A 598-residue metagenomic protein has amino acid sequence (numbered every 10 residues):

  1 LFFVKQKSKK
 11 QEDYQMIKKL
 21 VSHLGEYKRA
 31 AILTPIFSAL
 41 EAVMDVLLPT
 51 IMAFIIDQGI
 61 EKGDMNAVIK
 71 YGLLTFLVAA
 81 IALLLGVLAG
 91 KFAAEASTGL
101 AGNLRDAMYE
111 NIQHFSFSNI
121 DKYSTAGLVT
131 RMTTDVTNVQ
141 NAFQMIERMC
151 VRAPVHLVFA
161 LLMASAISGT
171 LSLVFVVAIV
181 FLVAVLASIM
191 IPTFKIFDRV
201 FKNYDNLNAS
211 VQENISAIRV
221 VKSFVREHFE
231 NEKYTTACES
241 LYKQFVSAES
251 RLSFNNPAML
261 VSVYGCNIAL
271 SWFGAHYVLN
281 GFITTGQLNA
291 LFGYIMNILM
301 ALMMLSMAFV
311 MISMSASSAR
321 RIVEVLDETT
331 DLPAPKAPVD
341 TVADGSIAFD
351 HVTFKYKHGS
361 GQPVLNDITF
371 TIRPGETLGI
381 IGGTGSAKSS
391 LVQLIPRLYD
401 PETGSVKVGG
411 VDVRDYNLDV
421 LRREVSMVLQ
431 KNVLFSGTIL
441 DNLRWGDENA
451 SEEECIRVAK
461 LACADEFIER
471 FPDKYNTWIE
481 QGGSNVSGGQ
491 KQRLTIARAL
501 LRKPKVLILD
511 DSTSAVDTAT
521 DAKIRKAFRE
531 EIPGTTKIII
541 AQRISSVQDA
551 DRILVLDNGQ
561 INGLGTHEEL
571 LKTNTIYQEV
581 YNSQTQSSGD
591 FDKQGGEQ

Functional and structural regions predicted by a protein language model:
L1-Q11, A31-L88, F92, S165-T170 (+1 more regions): Transmembrane helix-loop-helix hairpins at lipid-water interfaces of multipass membrane proteins, especially the type-1
F2-K5, E12, T341-Q598: ABC-type nucleotide-binding domain
D13, I36-F37, M44-D57, V78-T125 (+13 more regions): Juxtamembrane helix-loop junctions of ABC transporter transmembrane domains
D13-E26, L128: A short amphipathic helical element positioned immediately N-terminal to and/or at the very start of a transmembrane
G25-R29, H114-S118, T134-E147, V151-V155 (+5 more regions): An intracellular "coupling" helix at the cytosolic face of ABC transporter transmembrane type-1 domains
I36, L40, M44-L48, A67 (+7 more regions): Hydrophobic alpha-helical transmembrane segments of ABC transporter permease domains
K62-G63, T98, D106-T130, T134-V136 (+6 more regions): Short intracellular "coupling" helices and adjacent cytoplasmic loop segments at the cytosolic face of multi-pass
D64-V68, M163-V180, S247-R321, V325-L326: Helix-loop-helix
